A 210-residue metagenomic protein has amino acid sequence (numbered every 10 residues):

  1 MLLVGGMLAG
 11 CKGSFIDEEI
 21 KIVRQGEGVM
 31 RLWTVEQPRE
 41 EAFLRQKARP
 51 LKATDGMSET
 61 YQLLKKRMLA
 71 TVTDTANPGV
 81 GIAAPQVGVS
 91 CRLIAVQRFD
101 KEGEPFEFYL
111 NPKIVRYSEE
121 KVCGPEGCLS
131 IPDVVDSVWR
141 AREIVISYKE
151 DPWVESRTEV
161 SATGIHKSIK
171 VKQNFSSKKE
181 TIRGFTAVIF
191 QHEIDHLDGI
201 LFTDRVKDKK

Functional and structural regions predicted by a protein language model:
M1-A9: Sec-dependent bacterial lipoprotein signal peptides
G10-K210: Positively charged
